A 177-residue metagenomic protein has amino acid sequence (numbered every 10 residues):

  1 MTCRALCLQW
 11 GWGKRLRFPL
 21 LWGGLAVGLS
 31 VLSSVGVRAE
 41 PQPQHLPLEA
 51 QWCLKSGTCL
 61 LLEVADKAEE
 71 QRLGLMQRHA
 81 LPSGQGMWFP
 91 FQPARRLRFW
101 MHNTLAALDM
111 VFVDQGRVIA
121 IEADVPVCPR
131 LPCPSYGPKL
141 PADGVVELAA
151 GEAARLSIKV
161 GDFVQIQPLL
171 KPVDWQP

Functional and structural regions predicted by a protein language model:
M1-R15: N-terminal secretory signal peptides that target proteins for export/translocation
T2-C3, V27, V37: N-terminal targeting signals for export/organelle localization
L8-G11, P19-L21, M76: General helical structural elements
K14-R15, P19-S34: Bacterial N-terminal signal peptides
V31-P43: Bacterial Sec-dependent signal peptides at the C-terminal "C-region" and cleavage site
E40-P177: Compact, glycine-rich, soluble single-domain proteins
